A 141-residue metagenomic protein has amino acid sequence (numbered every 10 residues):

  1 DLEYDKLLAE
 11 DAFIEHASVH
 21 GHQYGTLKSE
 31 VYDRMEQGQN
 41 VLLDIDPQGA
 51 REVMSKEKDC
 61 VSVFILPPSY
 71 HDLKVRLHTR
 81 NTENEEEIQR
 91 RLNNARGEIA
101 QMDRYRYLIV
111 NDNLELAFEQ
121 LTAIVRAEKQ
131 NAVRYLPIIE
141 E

Functional and structural regions predicted by a protein language model:
D1-V41, Q48: ATP-dependent small-molecule kinase phosphotransfer cores that center on conserved nucleotide phosphate-binding segments
Y4, L42, A95, I109: Residue-level signature of catalytic and energy-coupling elements of molecular machines, predominantly ATP/GTP-dependent
I14-E15, V61, Y107: Structural signal for short hydrophobic segments within the conserved structured cores of catalytic domains across
D33-E36, M54-K58, A100-M102: Conserved catalytic network of the ASCE P-loop NTPase/AAA+ motor domain
V41-D46, S55-R80, N111: Conserved phosphate-donor/acceptor-positioning beta-strand/loop module used by diverse small-molecule
G49-R51, A117-F118: Short, well-ordered alpha-helical microsegments
C60, Y70-D72, T79-A100, E115-L116: Ras-like small GTPase catalytic G-domain
T82-E83, G97-E141: NTP-dependent small-molecule kinase module
